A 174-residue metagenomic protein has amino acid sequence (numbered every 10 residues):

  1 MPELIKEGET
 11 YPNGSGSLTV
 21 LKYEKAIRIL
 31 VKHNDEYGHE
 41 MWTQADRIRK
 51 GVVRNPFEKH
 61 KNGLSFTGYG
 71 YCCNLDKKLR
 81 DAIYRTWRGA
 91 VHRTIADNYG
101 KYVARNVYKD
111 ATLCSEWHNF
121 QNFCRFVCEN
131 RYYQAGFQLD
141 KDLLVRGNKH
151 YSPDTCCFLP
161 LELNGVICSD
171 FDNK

Functional and structural regions predicted by a protein language model:
M1, Q44-A45, R49, P160 (+1 more regions): General structural signal for secondary-structure boundaries
M1-W42, E58-Y84: Short helix-coil boundary/hinge micro-motifs
G8, G51, E129-R131: Short, flexible coil/linker elements and helix-boundary hinge sites characteristic of intrinsically disordered
M41-K61, P153-T155: Cysteine-rich micro-motifs
Y71-D97, Y102-K174: Short, cationic Gly/His-enriched loop motifs
